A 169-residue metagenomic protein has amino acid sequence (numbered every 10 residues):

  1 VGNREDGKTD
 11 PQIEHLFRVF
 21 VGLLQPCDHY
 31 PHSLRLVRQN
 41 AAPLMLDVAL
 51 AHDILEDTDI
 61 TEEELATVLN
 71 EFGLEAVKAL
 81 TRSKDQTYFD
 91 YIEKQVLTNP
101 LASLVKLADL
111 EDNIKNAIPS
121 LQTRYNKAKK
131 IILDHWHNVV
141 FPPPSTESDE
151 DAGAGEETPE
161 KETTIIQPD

Functional and structural regions predicted by a protein language model:
V1-D169: Active-site helical microenvironments for divalent-metal-assisted chemistry
